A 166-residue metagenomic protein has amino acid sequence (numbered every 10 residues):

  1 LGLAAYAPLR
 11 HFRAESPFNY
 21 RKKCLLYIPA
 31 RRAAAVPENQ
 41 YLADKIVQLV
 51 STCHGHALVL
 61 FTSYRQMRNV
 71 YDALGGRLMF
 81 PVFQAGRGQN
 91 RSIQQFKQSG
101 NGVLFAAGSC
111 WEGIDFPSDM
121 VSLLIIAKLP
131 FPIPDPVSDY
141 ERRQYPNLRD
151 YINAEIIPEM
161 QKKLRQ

Functional and structural regions predicted by a protein language model:
L1-Q166: ASCE RecA-like P-loop NTPase motor cores that couple ATP hydrolysis to mechanical translocation on nucleic acids
